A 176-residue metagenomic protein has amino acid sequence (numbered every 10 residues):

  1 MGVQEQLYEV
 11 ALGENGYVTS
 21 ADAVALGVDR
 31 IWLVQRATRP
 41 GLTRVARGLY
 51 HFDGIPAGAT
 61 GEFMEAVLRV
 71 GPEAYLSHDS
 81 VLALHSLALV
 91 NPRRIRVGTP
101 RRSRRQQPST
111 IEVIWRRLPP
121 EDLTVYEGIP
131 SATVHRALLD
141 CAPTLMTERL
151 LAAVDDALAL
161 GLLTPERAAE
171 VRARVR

Functional and structural regions predicted by a protein language model:
M1-R176: Short gly/ser-rich loop at a beta-strand->alpha-helix junction or flexible surface loop bordering the NTP-binding
